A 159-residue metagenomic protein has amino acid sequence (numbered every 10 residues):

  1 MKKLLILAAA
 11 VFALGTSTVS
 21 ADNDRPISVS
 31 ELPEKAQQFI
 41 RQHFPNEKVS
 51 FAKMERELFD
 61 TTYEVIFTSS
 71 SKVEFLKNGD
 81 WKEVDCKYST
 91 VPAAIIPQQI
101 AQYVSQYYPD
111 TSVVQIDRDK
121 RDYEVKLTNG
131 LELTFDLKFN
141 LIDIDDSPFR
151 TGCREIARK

Functional and structural regions predicted by a protein language model:
M1-D24, I40: Bacterial Sec-dependent N-terminal signal peptides
D22-K159: Interaction-mediating elements
